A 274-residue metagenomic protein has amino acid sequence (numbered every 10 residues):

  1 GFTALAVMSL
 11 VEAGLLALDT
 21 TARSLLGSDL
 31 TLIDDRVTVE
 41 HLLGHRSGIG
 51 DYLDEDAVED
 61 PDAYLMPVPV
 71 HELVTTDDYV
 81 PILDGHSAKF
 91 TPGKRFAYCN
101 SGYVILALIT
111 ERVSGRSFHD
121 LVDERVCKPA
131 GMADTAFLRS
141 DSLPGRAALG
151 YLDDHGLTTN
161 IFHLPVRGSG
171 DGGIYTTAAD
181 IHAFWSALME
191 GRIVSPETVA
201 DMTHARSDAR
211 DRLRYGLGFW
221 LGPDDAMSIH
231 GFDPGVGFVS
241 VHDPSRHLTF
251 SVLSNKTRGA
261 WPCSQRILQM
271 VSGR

Functional and structural regions predicted by a protein language model:
G1-A4, L25, L188: Alpha-helical transmembrane segments of multi-pass membrane proteins
G1-D19, L106-E111, I181, H247: Active-site SXXK
A17-I33: Short, glycine/proline-biased beta-turn/loop segments that scaffold the active-site neighborhood
L18, F219-W220, T249-S251: A short, well-structured edge-of-sheet supersecondary motif
L32-F232: Short, surface-exposed loop or secondary-structure junction motifs that flank catalytic or metal-binding residues
S207, P223, R258-R274: Short, gly/Ser/Thr-rich active-site loops of penicillin-recognizing serine hydrolases
G235-V236: Short, small/polar residue-rich loop motifs at catalytic or cofactor-binding pockets
V239-V241, R246-K256: Short, well-ordered beta-strand elements
